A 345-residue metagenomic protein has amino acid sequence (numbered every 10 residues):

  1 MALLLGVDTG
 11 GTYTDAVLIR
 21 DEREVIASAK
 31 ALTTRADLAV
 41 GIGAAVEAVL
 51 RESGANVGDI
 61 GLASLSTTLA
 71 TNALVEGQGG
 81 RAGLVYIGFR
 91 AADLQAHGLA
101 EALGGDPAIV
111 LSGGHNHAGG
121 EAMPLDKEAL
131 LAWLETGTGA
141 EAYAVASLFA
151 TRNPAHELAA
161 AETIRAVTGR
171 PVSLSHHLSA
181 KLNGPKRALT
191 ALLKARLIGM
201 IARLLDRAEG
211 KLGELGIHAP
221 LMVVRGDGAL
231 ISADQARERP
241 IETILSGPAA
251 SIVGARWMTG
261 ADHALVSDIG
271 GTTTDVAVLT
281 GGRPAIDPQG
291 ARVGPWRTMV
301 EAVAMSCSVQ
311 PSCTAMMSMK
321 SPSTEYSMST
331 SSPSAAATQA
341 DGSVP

Functional and structural regions predicted by a protein language model:
M1-S308, A315: N-terminally biased helix-coil "hinge/interface" segments that flank
S306-S308, S312-T314, S318-S343: Low-acidity, Ser/Thr- and Arg-rich intrinsically disordered low-complexity segments
